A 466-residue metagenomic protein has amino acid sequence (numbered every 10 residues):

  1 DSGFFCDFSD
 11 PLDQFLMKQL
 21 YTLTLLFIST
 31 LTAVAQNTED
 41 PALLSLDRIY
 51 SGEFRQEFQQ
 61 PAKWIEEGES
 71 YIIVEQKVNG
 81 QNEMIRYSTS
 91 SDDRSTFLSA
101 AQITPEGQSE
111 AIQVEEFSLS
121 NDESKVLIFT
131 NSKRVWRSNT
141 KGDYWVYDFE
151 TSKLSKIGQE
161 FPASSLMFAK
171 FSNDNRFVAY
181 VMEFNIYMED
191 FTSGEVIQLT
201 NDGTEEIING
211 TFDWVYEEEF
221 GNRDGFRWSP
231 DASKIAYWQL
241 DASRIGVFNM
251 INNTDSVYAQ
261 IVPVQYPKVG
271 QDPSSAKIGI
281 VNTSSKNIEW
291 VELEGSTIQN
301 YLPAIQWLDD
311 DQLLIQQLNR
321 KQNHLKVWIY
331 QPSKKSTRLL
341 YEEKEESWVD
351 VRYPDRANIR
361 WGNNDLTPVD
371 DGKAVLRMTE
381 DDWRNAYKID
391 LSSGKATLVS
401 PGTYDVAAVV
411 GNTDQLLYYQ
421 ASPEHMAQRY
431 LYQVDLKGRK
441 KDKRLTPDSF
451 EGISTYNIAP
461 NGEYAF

Functional and structural regions predicted by a protein language model:
D1-A42: Bacterial Sec-dependent N-terminal signal peptides
A35-Y464: Beta-propeller folds
